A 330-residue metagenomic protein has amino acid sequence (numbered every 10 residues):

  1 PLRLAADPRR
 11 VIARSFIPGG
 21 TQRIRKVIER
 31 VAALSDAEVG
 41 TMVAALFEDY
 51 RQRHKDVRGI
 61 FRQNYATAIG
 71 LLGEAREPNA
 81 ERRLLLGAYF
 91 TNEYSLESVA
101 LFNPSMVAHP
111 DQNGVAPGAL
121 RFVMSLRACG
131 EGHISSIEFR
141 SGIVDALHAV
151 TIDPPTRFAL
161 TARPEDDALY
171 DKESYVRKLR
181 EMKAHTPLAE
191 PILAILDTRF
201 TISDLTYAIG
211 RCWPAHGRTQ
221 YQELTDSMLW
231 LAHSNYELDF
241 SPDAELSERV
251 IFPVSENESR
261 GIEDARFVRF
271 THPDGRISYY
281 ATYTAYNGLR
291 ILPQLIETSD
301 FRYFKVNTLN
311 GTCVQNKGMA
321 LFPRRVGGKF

Functional and structural regions predicted by a protein language model:
P1-R260, R269-A320, R324-F330: Beta-rich carbohydrate-recognition and catalytic domains
